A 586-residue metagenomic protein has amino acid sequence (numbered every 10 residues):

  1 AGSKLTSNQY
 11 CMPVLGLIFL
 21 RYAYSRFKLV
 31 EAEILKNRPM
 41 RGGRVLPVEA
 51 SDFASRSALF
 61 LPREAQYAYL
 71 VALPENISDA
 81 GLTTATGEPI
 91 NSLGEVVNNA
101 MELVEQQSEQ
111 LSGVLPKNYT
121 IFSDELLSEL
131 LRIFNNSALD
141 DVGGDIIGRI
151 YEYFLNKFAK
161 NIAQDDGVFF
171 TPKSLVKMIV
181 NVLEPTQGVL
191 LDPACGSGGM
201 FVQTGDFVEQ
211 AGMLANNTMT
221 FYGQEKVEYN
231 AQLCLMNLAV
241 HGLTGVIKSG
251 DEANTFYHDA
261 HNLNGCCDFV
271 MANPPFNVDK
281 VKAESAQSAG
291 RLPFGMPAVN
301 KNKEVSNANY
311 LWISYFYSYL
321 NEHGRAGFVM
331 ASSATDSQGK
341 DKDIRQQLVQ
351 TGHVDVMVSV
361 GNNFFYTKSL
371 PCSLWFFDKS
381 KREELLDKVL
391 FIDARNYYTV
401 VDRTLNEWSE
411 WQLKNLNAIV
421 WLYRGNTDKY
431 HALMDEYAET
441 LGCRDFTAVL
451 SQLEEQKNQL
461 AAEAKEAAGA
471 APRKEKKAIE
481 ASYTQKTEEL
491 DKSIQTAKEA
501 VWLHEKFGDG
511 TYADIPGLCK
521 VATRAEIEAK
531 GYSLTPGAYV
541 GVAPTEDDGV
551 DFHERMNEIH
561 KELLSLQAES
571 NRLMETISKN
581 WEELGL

Functional and structural regions predicted by a protein language model:
A1-T186, V246-H261, S359-N362, L385-D393 (+1 more regions): Non-catalytic, mostly N-terminal accessory regions of nucleic-acid modification and defense proteins
K4, V281-N307, S332-K340, G361-T367 (+2 more regions): Short, contiguous acidic/charged loop-to-helix segments that flank catalytic cores in large enzymes
Y10, C266-C267, A289, N307-A308 (+9 more regions): Active-site lining segments that contact anionic ligands and/or coordinate catalytic metals
Y10-Y22, I179, A231, K301-F377: Conserved Class I SAM-dependent methyltransferase catalytic core
T120, D140, G223-V227, F269 (+5 more regions): Hydrophobic alpha-helical scaffolding
D165-A272, N277-S288, G295-V299, Y310-L311 (+3 more regions): Conserved S-adenosyl-L-methionine
R325-D336, Q346, D355-W411, L441-L453: Substrate-binding/catalytic lobe of Class I Rossmann-like enzymes that use SAM or dcSAM, i.e., the mid-to-C-terminal
Y397-K429, E436: C-terminal accessory region of radical SAM enzymes
